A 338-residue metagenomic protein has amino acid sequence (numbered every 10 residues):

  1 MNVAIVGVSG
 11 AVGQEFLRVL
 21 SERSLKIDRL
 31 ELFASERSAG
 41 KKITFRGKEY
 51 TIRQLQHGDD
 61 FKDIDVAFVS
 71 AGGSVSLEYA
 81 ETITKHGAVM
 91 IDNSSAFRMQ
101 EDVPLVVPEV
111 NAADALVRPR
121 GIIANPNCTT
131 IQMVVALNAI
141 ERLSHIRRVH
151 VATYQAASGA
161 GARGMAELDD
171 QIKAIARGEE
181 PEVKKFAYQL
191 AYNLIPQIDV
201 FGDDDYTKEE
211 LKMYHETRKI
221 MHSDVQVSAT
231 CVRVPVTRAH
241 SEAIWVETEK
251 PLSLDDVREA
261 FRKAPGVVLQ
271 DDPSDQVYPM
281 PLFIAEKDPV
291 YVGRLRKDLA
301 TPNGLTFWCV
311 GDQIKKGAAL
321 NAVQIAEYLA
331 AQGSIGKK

Functional and structural regions predicted by a protein language model:
M1-L190, Q226, V290-Y291, L295-T301 (+3 more regions): N-terminal Rossmann-like NAD(P) cofactor-binding subdomain of oxidoreductases, focused on the glycine-rich
A67, A157-K338: Charged docking surfaces used in two-component/phosphorelay signaling
